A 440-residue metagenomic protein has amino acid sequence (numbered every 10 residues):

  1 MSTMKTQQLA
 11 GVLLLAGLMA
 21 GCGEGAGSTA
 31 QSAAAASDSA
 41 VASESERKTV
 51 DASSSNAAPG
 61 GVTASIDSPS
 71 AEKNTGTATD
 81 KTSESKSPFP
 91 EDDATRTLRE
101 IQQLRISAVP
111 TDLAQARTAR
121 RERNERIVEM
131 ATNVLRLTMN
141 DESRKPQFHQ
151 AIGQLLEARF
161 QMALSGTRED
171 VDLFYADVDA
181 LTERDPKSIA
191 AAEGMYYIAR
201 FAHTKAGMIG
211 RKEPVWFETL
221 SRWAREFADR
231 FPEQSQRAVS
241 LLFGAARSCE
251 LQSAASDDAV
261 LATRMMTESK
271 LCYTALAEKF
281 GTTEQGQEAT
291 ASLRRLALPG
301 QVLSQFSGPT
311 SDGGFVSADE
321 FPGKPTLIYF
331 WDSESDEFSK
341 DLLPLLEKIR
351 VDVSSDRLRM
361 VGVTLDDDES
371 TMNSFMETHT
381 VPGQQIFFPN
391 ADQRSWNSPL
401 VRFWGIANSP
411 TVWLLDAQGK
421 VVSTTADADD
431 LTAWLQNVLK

Functional and structural regions predicted by a protein language model:
C22-A26: Bacterial signal peptide processing site
S28-M130: N-terminal leader/linker segments that initiate helical-solenoid repeat arrays
E91-T111, K145-M162, I189-M208, R237-A254: Amphipathic alpha-helical repeat scaffolds of TPR domains
R136-A151, M162-E169, A180-Y197, M208-P214 (+4 more regions): Short solvent-exposed coil/turn linkers within tandem alpha-helical repeat scaffolds
A259-P309, D319-P322, S374-E377: N-proximal helix/coil linker or "cap" segments that precede and/or mark the start of modular domains
S317-K340, L346: Short active-site neighborhood of thiol/selenol oxidoreductases, capturing the structured segment around
E337-H379, A391-L400: Structural microenvironment flanking redox-active thiols in thiol-disulfide oxidoreductases
V381, N390-Q436: Thiol/disulfide oxidoreductase modules built on the thioredoxin-like
